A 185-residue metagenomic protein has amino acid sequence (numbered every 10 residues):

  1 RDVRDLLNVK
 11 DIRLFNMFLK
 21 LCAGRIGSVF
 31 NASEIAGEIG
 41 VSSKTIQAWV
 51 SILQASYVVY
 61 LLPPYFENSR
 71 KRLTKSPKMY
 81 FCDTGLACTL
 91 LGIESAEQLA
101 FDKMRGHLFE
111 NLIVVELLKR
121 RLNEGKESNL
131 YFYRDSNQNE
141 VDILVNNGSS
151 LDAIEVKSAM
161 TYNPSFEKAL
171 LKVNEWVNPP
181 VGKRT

Functional and structural regions predicted by a protein language model:
R1-A55, L61: Conserved helicase/translocase motor-coupling segment
A48-V59, P63-T185: A cross-kingdom feature that marks ATP-driven nucleic-acid transaction machinery
